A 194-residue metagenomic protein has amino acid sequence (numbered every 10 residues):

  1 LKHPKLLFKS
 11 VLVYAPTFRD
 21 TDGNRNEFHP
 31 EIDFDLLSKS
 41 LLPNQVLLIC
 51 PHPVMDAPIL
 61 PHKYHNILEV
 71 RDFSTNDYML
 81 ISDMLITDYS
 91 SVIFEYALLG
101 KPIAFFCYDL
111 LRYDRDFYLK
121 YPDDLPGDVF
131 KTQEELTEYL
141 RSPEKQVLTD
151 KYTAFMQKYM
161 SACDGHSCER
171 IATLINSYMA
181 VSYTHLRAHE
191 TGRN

Functional and structural regions predicted by a protein language model:
L1-I59: Conserved catalytic-core segment of nucleotide-activated headgroup transferases in glycan assembly
T17-T21, P53-D56, T75, S91-I93 (+3 more regions): Short, solvent-exposed loop/turn segments at secondary-structure junctions
L48, L68, M84-I86, A104 (+1 more regions): Hydrophobic/aromatic beta-strand patches that form the interior of the parallel beta-sheet core in alpha/beta enzyme
P53-F94: Donor nucleotide-activated moiety binding/catalytic core segment of transferases that use nucleotide-activated donors
D77-Y78, E95, P102, E190: Acidic donor-binding helix in nucleotide-sugar-dependent glycosyltransferases
S91-Y159: Catalytic binding pocket for nucleotide-activated donors in carbohydrate/polymer assembly enzymes
H185-N194: Single conserved hydrophobic/aromatic residue that forms the stacking wall/gate of nucleotide- or nucleobase-binding
